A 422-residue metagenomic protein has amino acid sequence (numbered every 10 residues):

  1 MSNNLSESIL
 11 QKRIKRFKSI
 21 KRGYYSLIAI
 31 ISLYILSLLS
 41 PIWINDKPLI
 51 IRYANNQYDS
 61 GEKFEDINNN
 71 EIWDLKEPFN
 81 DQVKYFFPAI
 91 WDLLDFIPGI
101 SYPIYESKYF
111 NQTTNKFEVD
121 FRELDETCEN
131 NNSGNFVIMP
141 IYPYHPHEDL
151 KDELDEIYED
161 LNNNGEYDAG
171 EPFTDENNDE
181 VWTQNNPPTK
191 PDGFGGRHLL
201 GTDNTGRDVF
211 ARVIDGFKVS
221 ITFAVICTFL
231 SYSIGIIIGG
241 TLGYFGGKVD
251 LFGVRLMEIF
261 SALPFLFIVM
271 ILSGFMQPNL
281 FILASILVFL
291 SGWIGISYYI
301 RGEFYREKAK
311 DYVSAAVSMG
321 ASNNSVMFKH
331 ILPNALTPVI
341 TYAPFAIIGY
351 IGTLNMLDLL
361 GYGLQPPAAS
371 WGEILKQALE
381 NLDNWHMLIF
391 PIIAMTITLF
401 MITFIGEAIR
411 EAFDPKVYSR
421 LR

Functional and structural regions predicted by a protein language model:
M1-Y232, I236, T241, P367 (+2 more regions): Gly/Trp-centered helix-boundary motif
T202-R422: Alpha-helical transmembrane segments of integral membrane proteins, especially multi-pass inner/plasma-membrane
